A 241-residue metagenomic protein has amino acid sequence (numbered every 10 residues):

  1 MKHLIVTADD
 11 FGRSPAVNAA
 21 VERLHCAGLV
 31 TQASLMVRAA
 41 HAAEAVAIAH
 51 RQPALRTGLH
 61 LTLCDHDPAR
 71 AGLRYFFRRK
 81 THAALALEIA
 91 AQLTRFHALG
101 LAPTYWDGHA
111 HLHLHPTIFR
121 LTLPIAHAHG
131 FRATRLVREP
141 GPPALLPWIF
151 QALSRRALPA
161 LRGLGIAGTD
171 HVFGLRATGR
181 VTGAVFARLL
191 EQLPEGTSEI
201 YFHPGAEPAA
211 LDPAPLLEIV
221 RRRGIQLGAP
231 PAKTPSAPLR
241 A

Functional and structural regions predicted by a protein language model:
M1-I5, P15-Y105, P116-A241: Terminal accessory/targeting
A8-G12: DG-centered beta-turn motif at the end of beta-strands
G108: Conserved strand-turn element in the central/C-terminal portion of the radical SAM core barrel that lines
H111-L114: Gly/Ser/Thr-rich loops at beta-strand to alpha-helix junctions that form or flank small-molecule/cofactor-binding
